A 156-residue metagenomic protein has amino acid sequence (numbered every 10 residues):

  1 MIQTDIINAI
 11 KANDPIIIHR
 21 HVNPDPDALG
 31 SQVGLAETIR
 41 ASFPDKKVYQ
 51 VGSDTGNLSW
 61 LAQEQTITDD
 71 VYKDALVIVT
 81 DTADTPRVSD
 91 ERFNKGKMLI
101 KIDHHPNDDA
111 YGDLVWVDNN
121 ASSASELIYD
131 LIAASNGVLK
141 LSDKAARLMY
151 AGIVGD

Functional and structural regions predicted by a protein language model:
M1-G155: Replace "Mg2+/Mn2+-dependent" with "divalent metal-dependent
